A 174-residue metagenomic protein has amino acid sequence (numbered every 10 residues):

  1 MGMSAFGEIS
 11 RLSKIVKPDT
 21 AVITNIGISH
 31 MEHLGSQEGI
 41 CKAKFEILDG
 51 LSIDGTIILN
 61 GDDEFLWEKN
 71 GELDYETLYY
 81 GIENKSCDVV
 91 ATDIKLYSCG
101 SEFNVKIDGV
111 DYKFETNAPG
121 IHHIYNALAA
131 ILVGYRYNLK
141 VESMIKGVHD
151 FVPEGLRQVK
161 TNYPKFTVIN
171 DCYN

Functional and structural regions predicted by a protein language model:
M1-F6, V168-N174: Switch II (G3) loop of P-loop NTPases
S4-I15: Switch II of P-loop NTPase G domains
S13, D19-T167: Acidic, Mg2+-coordinating active-site environments of NTP-dependent enzymes
